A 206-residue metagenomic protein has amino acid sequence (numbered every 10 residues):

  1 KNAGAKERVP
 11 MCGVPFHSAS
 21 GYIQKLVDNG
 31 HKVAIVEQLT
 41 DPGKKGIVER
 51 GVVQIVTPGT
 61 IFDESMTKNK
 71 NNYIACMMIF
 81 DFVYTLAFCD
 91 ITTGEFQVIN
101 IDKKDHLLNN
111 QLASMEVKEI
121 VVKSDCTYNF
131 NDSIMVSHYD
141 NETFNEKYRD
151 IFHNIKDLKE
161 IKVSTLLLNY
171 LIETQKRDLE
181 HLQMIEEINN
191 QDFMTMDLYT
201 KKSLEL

Functional and structural regions predicted by a protein language model:
K1-L206: Charged catalytic and DNA/RNA-contacting regions of genome-maintenance and nucleic-acid-processing enzymes
